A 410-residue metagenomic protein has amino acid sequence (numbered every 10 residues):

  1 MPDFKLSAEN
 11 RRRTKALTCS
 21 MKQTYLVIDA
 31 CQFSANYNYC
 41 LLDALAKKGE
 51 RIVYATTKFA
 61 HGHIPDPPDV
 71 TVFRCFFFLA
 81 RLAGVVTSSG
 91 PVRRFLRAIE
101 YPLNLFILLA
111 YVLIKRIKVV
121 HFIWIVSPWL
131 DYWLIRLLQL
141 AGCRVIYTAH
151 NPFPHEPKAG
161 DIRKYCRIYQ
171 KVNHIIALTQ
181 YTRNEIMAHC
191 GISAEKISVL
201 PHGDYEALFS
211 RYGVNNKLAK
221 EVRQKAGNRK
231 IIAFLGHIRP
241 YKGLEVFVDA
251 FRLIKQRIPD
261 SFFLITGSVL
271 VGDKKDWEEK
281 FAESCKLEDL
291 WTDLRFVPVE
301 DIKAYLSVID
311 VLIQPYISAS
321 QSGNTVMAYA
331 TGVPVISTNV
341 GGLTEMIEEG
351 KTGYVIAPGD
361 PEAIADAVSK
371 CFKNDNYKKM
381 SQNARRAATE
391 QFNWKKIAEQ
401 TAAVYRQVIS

Functional and structural regions predicted by a protein language model:
V27-I28, G90-E100, L108-W129, Q314: Short N-terminal targeting/anchoring amphipathic segment
K158, N184-A188, E195-S198, G203-V222 (+2 more regions): Acidic anion/phosphate-binding donor-loop and adjacent secondary structure in glycosyltransferase catalytic cores
A226-K242, V248-F251, F263-T266: Conserved donor-binding/catalytic core segment of Leloir-type glycosyltransferases
D276-K303: Nucleotide-activated donor-binding/catalytic signature segment of Leloir-type glycosyltransferases, i.e., the conserved
A304-S320, V333: Acidic donor-binding loop of glycosyltransferase active sites
A328, P334-S337, I347: Short hydrophobic beta-strand element within catalytic cores of glycosyltransferases and related nucleotide-activated
E349-G350, Y354-P361, K370-D375: Conserved acidic donor-binding segment of nucleotide-sugar-dependent glycosyltransferases
N376-Q391, Q400-A403: A short, well-ordered alpha-helix in the C-terminal region of glycosyltransferases
